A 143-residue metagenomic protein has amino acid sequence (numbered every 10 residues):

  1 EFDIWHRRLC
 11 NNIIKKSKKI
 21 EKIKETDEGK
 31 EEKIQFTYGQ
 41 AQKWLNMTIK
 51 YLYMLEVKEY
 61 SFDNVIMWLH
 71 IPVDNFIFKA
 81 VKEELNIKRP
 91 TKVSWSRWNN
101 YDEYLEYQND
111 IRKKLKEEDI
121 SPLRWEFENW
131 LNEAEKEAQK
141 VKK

Functional and structural regions predicted by a protein language model:
E1-Q35: Phosphate/adenylate-binding glycine loop and adjacent helical scaffold
E21-T26, K33-L52, E56-E59, D63-K143: C-terminal accessory module of base-excision DNA glycosylases/AP lyases that mediates lesion recognition and DNA
